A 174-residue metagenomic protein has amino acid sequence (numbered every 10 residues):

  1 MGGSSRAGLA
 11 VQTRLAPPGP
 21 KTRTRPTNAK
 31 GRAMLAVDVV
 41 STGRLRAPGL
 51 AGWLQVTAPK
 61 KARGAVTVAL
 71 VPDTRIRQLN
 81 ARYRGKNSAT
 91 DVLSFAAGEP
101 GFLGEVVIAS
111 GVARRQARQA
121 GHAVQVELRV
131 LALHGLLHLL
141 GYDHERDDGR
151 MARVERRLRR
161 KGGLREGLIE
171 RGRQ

Functional and structural regions predicted by a protein language model:
M1-L128, L137-Q174: An acidic/histidine-cluster motif and surrounding catalytic segment that typifies divalent-metal-assisted enzyme active
